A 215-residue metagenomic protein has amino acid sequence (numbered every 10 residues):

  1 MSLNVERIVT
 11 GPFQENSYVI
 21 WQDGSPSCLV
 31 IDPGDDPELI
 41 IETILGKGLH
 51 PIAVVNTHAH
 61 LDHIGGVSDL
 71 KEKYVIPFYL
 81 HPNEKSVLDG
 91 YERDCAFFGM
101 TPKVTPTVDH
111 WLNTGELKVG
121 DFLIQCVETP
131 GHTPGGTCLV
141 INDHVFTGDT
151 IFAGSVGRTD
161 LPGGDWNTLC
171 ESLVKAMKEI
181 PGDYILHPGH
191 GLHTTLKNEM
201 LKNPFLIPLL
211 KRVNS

Functional and structural regions predicted by a protein language model:
S2-K47, C138-G148: Conserved beta-strand hairpin/beta-sheet module of binuclear metal-dependent hydrolase folds, prominently
F13, D36, H60, N83-E84 (+5 more regions): A generic "binding-loop/recognition-motif" signal
I20, T57, T129: Conserved S/T- and glycine-rich ATP-binding loop of Class I adenylate-forming
L29, A53-V55, F78, F146 (+1 more regions): Residue-level marker for buried hydrophobic side chains located in beta-strands that build the well-ordered beta-sheet
D35-L117, L201-L209: Active-site HxH/HxHxD metal-binding segment of metal-dependent hydrolases
D94-F97, V119, L123-N214: Metallo-beta-lactamase
